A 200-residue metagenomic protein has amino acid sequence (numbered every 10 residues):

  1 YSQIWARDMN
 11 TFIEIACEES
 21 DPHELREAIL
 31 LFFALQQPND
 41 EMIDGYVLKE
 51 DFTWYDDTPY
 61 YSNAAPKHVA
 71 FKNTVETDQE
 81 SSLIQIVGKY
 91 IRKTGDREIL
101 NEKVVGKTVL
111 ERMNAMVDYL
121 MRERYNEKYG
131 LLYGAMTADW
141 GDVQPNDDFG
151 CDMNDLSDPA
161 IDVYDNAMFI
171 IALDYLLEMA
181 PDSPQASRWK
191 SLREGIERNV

Functional and structural regions predicted by a protein language model:
Y1-A6, L25, I29, H68-V69: Internal amphipathic alpha-helical repeat/solenoid segments
I4-E18, D162-A167, A172-Y175: An alpha-helical repeat/solenoid feature that recognizes helix-turn-helix modules
D8-N39: Alpha-helical support elements that line or immediately flank enzyme active sites and cofactor-binding pockets
A16, S20, K72-D78, N101-R112: Aromatic- and glycine-enriched glycan-recognition loops and surfaces that form the carbohydrate-binding subsites
P22-F33, I84, G88-I91, K103-M121 (+2 more regions): Hydrophobic core segments within long, regular secondary-structure runs in both alpha- and beta-rich folds
L35-K49: Short, solvent-exposed beta-strand-terminating loops
G45, D57, T108-A115, D162: Secondary-structure junction/capping motif
E50-S82, G88-R92, R97-L100, D118-K190: The feature captures the catalytic groove of carbohydrate-active enzymes
